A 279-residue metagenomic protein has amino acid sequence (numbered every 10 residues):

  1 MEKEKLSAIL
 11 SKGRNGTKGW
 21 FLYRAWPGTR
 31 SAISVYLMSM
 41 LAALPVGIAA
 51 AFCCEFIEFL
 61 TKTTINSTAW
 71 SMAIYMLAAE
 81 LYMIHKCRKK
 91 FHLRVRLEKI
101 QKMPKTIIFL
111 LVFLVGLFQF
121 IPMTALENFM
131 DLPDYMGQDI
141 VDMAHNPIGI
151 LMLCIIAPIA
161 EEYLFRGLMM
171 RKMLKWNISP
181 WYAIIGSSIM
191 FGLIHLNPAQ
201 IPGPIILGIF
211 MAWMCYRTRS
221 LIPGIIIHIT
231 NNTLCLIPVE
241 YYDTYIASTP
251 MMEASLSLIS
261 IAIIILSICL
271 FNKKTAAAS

Functional and structural regions predicted by a protein language model:
M1-I33, H92-L97: N-terminal juxtamembrane cytosolic/stromal segments of multi-pass membrane proteins
S34-K89, L111, S255: Alpha-helical transmembrane segments in multi-pass membrane proteins
I48, Q200-L256: Functionally important transmembrane alpha-helices
I57-N66, H92-A157, R171, K175-W176 (+1 more regions): Juxtamembrane helix-loop-helix connectors linking adjacent transmembrane helices in multi-pass membrane enzymes
C87-H92, I268-S279: Membrane-interface capping segments at transmembrane-helix boundaries
A160-G186, W213-S220: Membrane-interface helix/loop boundary segments of multi-pass membrane proteins
P180-H195, I229: Small-polar-interrupted transmembrane alpha-helices in polytopic inner-membrane proteins
M252-S267: Small-residue-rich transmembrane alpha-helices that serve as helix-helix interface/gating elements in multipass
